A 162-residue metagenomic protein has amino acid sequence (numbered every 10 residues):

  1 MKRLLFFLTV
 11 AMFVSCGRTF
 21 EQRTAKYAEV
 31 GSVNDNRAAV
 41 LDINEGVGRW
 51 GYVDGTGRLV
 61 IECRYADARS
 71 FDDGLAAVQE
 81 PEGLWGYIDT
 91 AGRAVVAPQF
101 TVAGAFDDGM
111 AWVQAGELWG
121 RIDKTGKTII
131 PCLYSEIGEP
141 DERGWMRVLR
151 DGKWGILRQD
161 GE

Functional and structural regions predicted by a protein language model:
L4-F13: Sec-dependent N-terminal signal peptides
G17-E162: Residue-level detector of conserved, function-critical positions
